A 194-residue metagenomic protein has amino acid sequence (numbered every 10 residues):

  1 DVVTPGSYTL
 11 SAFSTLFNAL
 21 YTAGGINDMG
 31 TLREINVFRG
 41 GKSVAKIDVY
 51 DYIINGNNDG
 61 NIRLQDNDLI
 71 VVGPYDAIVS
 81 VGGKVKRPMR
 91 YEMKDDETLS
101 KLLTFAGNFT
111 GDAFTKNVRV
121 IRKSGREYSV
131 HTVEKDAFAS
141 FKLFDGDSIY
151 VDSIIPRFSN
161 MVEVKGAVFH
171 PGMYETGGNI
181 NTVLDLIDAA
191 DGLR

Functional and structural regions predicted by a protein language model:
D1-R194: Ser/Thr/Pro/Gly-biased, low-complexity, turn-/loop-rich segments that often occur immediately after N-terminal
